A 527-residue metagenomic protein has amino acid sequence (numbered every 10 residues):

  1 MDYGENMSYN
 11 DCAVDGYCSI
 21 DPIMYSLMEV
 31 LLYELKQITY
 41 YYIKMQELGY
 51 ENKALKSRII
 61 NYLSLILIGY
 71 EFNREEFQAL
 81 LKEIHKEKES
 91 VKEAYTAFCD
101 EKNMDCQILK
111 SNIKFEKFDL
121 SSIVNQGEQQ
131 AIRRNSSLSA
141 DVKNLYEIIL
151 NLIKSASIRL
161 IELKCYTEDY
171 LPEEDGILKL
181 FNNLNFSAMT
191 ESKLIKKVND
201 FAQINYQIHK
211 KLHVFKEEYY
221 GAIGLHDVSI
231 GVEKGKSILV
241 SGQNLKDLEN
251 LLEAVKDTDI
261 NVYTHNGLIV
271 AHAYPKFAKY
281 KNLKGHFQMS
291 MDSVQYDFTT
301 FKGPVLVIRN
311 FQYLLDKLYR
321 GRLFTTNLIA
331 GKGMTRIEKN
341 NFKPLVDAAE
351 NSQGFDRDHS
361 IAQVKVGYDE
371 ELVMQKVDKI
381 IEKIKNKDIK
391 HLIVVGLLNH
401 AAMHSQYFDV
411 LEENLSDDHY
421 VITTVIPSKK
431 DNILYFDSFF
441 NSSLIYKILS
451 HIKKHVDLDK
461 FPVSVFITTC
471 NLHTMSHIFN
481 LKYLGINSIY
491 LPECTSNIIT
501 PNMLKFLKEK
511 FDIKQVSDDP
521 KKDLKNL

Functional and structural regions predicted by a protein language model:
D2-K53, S57, T96, M104-C106 (+1 more regions): Anaerobic metallocofactor- and corrinoid-dependent redox/one-carbon enzyme cores, especially those from methanogenesis
Y41-Y219: Electropositive, gly/pro-rich neighborhoods at or near active sites that engage anionic ligands
